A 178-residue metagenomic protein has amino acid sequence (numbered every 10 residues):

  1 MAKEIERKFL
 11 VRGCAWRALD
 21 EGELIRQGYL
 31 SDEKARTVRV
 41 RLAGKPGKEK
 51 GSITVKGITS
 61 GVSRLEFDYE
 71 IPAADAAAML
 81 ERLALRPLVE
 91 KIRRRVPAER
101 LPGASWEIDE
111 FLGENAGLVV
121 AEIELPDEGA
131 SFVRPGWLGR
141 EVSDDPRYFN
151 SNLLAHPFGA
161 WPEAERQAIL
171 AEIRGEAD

Functional and structural regions predicted by a protein language model:
M1-D178: Phosphate-end processing signature that detects enzymes handling 5′-triphosphorylated RNA and polyphosphate
